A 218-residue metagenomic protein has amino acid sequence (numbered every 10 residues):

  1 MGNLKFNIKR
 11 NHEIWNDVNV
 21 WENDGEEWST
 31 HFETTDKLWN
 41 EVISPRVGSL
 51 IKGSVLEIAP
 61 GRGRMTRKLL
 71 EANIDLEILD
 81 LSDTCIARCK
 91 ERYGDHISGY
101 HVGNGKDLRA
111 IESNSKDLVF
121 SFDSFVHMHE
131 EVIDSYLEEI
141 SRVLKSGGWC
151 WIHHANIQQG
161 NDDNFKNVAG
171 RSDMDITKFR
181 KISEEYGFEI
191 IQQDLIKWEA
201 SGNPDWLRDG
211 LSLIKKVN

Functional and structural regions predicted by a protein language model:
M1-K52, I58-R109, M128-S135, W149-N218: Class I (Rossmann-like) S-adenosyl-L-methionine-dependent methyltransferase catalytic domain, capturing the SAM-binding
V55-I58, I86, V119, I140-V143: Hydrophobic aliphatic residue packing
T66, S113, D123: Conserved acidic functional residues
R109-V119: A short acidic, Gly/Pro-enriched loop at the edge of an enzyme's catalytic core that lines a small-molecule cofactor
L118-E131: A short SAM/SAH-binding and catalytic strip from SAM-dependent methyltransferases
F122, L144-K145, K181: A short, hydrophobic secondary-structure junction motif
D134-S146: A short glycine-rich, Lys/Arg-flanked "PGG" loop and its adjoining helix->strand segment in the class I
